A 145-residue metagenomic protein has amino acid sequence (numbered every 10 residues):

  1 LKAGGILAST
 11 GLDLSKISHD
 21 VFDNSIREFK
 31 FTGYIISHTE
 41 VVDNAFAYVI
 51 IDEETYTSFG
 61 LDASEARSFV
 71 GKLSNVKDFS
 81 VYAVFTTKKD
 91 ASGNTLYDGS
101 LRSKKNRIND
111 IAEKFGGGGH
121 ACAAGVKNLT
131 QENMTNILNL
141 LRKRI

Functional and structural regions predicted by a protein language model:
L1-I145: Hydrophobic helix-and-loop "lid/oligomerization" segment in the mid-to-C-terminal part of catalytic domains
